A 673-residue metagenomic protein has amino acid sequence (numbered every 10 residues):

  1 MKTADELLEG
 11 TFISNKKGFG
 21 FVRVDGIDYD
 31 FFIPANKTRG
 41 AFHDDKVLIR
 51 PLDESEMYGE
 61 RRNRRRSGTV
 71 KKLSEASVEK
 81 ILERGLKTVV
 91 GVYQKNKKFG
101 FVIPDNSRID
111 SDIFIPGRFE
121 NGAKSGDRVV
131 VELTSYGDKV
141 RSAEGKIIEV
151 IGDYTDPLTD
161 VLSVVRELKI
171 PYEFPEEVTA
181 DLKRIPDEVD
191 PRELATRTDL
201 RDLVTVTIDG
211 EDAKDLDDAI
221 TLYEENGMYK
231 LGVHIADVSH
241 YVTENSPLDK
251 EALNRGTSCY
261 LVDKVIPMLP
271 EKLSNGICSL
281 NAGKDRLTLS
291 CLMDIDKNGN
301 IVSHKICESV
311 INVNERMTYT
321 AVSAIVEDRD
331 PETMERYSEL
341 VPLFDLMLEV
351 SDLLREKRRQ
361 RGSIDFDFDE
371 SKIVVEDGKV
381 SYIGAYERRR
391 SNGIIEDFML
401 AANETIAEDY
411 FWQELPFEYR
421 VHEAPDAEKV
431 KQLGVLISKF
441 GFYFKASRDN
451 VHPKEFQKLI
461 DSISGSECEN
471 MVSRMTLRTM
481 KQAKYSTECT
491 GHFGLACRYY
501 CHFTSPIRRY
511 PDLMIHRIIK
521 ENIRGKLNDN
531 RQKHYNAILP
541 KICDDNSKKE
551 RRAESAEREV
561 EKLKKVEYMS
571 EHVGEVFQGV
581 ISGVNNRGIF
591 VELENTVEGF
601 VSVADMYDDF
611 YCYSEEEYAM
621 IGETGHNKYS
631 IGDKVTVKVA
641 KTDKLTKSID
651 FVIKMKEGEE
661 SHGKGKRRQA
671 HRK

Functional and structural regions predicted by a protein language model:
M1-G232, S239-D285, S323, A619-M620 (+2 more regions): Charge-lined substrate channels and their catalytic hotspots, especially those that engage the 3′ end of RNA
Y29-P34, I109-I115, V597-S614, G665: A short macromolecule-binding patch
V130, S135-G137, S163-R166, I170 (+6 more regions): Electropositive polyanion-binding surfaces
